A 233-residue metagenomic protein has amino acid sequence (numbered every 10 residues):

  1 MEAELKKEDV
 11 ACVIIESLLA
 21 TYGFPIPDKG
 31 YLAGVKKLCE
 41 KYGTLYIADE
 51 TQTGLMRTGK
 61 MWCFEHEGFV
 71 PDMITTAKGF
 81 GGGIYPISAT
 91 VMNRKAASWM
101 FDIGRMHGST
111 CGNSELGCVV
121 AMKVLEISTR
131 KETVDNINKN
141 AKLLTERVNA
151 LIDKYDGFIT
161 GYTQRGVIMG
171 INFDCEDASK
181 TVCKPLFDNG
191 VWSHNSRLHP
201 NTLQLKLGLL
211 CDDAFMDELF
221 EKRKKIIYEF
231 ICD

Functional and structural regions predicted by a protein language model:
M1-D233: Conserved N-terminal phosphate-binding loop of PLP-dependent enzymes in the Aspartate aminotransferase
